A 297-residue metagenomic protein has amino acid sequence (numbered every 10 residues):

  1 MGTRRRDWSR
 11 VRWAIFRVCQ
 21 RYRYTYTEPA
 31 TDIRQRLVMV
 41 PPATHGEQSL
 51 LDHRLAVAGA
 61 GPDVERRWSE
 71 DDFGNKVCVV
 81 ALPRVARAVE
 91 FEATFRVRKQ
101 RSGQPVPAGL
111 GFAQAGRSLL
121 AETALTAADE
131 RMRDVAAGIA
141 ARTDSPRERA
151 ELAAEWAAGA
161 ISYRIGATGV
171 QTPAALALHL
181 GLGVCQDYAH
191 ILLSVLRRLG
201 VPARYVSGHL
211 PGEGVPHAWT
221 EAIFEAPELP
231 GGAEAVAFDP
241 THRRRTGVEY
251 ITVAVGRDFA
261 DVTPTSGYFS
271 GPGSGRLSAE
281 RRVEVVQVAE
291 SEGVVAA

Functional and structural regions predicted by a protein language model:
M1-S102: Intrinsically disordered, low-complexity N-terminal segments that are enriched in acidic
T3, E155, D187-F269, G273: Hydrophobic/aromatic-rich core segments of domains that either
Y22, T168, T241: Ser/Thr-centric signal marking residues that sit in or immediately flank functional binding/regulatory motifs
D32, M39, V57, R84 (+8 more regions): Generic structural "secondary-structure junction" signal
L37-A43, E47-Q48, H53-L55, H242-A279 (+2 more regions): Glycine-rich, small/acidic residue-mixed loop/short-helix segments
H45, A58-V64, R142, E225-E234: Intrinsically disordered, low-complexity coil segments
W68, D72-V77, Q114, P173 (+2 more regions): Residue-level signal for pocket-adjacent positions within structured domains
V97, R101, P105-G183, I191 (+2 more regions): Secondary-structure boundary elements
